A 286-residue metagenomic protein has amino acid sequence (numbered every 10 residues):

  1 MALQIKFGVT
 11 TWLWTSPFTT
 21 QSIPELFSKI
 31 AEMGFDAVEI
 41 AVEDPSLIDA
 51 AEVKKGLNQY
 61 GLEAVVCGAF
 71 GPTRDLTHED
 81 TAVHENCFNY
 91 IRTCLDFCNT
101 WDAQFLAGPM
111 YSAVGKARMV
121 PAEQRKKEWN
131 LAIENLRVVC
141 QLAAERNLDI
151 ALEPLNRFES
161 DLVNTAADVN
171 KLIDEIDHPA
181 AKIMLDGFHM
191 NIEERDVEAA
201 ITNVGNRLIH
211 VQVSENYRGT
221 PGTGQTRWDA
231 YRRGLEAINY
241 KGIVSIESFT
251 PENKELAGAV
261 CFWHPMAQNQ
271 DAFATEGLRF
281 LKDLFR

Functional and structural regions predicted by a protein language model:
M1-T15, V66-H78, M110-V120: N-terminal small/glycine-rich loop or linker at the start of catalytic domains across soluble metabolic enzymes
A2-T11, T15-A31, A51, Q104 (+2 more regions): Histidine-acidic metal/acid-base catalytic patches
L13-T15, V42-D44, F70-P72, M110-V114 (+4 more regions): Active-site-proximal loop/turn and secondary-structure-junction residues that shape catalytic pockets, frequently
P24-D44, C94, T100-D102: Catalytic domains of carbohydrate-active enzymes, especially glycoside hydrolases
A37-Q59, M110-V120: Glycine-rich, proline-tolerant flexible connector loops at the mouths of alpha/beta enzymes
D44-G61, Y90-D102, I133-L142, E198-N203 (+1 more regions): Short amphipathic alpha-helices and their capping/turn segments at secondary-structure boundaries
Q59, A82-K182, I192, H264 (+1 more regions): Active-site acidic/histidine proton-transfer and metal-coordination neighborhood in alpha/beta enzyme cores
D75-E85, K126, Y217-G222: The substrate-binding groove and active-site-proximal loops of carbohydrate-active enzymes, especially glycoside
